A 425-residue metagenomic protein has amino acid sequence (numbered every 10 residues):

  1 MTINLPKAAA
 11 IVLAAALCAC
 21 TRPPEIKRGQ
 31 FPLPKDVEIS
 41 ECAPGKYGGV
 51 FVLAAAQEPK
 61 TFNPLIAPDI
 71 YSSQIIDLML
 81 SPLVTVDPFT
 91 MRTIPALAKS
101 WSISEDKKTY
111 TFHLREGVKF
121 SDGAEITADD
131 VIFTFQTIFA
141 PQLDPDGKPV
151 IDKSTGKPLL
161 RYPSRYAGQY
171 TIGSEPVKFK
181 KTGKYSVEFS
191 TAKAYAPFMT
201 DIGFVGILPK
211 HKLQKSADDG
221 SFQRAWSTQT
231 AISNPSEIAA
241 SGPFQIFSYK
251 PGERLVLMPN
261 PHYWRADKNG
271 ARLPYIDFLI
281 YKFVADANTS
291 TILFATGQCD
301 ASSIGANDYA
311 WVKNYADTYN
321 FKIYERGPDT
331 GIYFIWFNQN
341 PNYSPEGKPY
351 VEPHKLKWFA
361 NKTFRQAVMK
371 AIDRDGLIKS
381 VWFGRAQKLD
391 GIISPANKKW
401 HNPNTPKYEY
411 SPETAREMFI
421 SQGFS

Functional and structural regions predicted by a protein language model:
M1-A9: Bacterial N-terminal signal peptides that target proteins for export
A14-C20: Hydrophobic h-region of N-terminal signal peptides that target proteins for export in Gram-negative bacteria
C20-A43, P88-F89, T109-T111, R115-K148 (+8 more regions): Extracytoplasmic/periplasmic ligand-capture domains
K35, F51-E105, Q136, A239: N-terminal lobe/hinge region of extracytoplasmic solute-binding protein
V37-E38, Q57-S73, L97, A124 (+4 more regions): A structural "hinge/loop" feature
K148-S221, K250: Surface-exposed binding/hinge segments that line and control ligand-binding clefts or catalytic entry sites
